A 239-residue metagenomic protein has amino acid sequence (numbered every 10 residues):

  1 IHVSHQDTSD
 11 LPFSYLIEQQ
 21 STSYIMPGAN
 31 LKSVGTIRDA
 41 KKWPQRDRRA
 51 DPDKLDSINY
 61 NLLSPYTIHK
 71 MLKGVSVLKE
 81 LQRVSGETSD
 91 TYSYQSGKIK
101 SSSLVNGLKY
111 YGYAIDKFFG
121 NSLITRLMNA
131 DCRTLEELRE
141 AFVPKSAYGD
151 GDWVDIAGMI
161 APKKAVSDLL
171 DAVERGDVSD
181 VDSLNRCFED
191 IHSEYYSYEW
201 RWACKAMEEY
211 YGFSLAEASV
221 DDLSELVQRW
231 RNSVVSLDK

Functional and structural regions predicted by a protein language model:
I1-V77: Glycine-rich hexapeptide-repeat left-handed beta-helix
Q20, D39, G149, Y196-Y198 (+1 more regions): Acidic, low-complexity intrinsically disordered regions
D53-C187: Long, charge-rich C-terminal accessory regions
D155-K239: C-terminal amphipathic alpha-helical interaction region
